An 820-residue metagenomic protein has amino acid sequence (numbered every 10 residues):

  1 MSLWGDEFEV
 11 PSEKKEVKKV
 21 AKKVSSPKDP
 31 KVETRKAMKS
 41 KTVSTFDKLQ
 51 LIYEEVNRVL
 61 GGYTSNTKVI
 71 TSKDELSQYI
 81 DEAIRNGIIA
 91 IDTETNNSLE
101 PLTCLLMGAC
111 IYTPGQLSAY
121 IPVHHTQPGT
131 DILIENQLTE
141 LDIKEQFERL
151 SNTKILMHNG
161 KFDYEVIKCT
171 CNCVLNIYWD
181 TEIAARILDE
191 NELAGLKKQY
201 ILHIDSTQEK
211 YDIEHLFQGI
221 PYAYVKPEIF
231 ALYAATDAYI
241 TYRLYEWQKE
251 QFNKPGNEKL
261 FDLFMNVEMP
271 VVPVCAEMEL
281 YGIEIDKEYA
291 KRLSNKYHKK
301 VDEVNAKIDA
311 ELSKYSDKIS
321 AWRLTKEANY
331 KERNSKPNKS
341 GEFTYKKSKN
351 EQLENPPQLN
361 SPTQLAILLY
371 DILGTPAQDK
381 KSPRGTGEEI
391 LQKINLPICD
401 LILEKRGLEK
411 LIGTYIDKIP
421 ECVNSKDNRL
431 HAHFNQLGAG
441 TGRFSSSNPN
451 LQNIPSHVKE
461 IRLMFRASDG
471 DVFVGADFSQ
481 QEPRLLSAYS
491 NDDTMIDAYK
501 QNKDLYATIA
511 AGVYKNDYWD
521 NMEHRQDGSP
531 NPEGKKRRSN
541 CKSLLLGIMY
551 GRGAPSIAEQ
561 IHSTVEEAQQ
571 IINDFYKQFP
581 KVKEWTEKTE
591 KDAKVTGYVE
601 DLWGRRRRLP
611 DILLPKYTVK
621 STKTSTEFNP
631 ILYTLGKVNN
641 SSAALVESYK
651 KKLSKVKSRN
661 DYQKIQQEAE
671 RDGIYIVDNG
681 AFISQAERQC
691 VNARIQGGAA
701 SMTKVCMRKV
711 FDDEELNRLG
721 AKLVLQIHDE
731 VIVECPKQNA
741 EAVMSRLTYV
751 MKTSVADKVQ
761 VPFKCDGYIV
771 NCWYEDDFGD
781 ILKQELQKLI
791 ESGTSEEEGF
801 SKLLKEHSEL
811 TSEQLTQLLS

Functional and structural regions predicted by a protein language model:
S2-G129, N191, H203, D212 (+12 more regions): Conserved "right-hand" nucleotidyltransferase catalytic core of DNA-directed polymerases
I91, H158, W179-I183, A467-Q481 (+1 more regions): Conserved catalytic palm subdomain of right-hand nucleotidyl-transferase polymerases, strongest for RNA-directed enzymes
L102-T153, N159, Y164-I167, C171-T181 (+5 more regions): Structural signature of nuclease core domains in nucleic-acid processing machines
I132-I134, I187, I419-S425, G475 (+4 more regions): Short, contiguous acidic/charged loop-to-helix segments that flank catalytic cores in large enzymes
S151-I155, Y164-F217, E228-K249: Charged catalytic and DNA/RNA-contacting regions of genome-maintenance and nucleic-acid-processing enzymes
A223, L280, N424, H431-A432 (+6 more regions): Conserved catalytic core of nucleic-acid polymerases
V710, E714-I769, L786, G799 (+1 more regions): C-terminal structured "cap/appendage" subdomains that terminate the fold
